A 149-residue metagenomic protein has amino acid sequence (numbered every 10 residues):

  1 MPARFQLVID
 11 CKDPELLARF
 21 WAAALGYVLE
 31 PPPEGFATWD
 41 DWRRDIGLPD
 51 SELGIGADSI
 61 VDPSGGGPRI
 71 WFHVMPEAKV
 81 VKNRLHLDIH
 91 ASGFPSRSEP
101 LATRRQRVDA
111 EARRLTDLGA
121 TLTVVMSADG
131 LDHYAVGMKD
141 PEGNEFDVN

Functional and structural regions predicted by a protein language model:
P2-I9, A23-L25, P32-E34, R44-L53 (+6 more regions): Vicinal oxygen chelate
K12-A23: Hydrophobic ligand-binding cavity/cleft-lining segments
